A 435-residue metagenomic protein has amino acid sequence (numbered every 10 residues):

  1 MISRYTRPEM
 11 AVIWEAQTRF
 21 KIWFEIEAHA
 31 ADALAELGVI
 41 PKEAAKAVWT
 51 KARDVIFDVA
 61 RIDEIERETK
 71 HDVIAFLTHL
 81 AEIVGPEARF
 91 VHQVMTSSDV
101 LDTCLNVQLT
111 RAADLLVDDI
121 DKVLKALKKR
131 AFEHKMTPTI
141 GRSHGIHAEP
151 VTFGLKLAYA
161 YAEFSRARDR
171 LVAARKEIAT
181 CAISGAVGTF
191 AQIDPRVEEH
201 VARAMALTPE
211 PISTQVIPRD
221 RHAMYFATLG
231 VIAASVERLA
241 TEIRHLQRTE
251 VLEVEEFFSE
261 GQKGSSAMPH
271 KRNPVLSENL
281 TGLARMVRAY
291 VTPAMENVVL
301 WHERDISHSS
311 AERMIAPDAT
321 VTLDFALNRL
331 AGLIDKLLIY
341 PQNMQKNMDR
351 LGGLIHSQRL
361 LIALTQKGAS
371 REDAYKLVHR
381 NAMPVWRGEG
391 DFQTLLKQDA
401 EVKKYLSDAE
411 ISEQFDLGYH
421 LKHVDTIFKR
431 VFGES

Functional and structural regions predicted by a protein language model:
M1-S184, F190, D194-H200, P209 (+3 more regions): A helix-coil-helix interface module used to build multimeric assemblies and to scaffold catalytic/cofactor sites
G38, L280, L323, A374: Residue-level signal for inorganic ion chemistry
T110-D121, K128, A158-Y161, S165 (+7 more regions): Short amphipathic alpha-helical segments with heptad-repeat character
F132-G154, E253-F257, G261-K271, H302-A311 (+1 more regions): Glycine-rich cofactor-pocket loops
T189, A202, P209-V216, Q345 (+3 more regions): A structural signal for small-residue-enriched, beta-sheet-centric alpha/beta enzyme cores and oligomeric scaffold folds
E198-V291: Acidic, glycine-rich loop-and-beta core segments that form the ion-binding/anion-interacting portion of active sites
M286-A369, L377: Long, amphipathic alpha-helical stalk/connector segments used for oligomerization, subunit docking, or mechanical
K336-Y405, G418-L421, T426-S435: C-terminal alpha-helical interaction appendages
